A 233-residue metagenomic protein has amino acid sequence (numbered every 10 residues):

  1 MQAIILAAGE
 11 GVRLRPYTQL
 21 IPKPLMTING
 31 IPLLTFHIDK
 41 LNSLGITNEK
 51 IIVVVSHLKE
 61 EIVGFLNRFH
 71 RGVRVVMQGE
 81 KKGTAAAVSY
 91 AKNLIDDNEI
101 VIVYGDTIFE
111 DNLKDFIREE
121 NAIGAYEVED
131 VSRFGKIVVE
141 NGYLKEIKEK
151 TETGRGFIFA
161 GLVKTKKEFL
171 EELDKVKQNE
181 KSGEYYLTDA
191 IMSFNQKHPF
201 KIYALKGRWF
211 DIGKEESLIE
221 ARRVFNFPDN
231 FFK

Functional and structural regions predicted by a protein language model:
M1-Q19, P199: N-terminal nucleotide-binding beta1-loop-alpha1 segment
Q2-I5, R13, T27, I31-Y104 (+2 more regions): Conserved N-terminal catalytic core of the sugar/cofactor nucleotidyltransferase
E10, D106-T107: Active-site metal-binding loops of divalent metal-dependent hydrolases
L25, I137-V139, I202: A structural signal for short hydrophobic beta-strand segments in well-ordered beta-sheet cores
I38-D39, K59, S89, E110-E119 (+1 more regions): Short alpha-helix within the catalytic core of nucleotide-sugar-dependent glycosyltransferases
T107-E110, W209: A short, conserved beta-strand element in the Rossmann-like catalytic core that flanks the donor/metal-binding loop
D111-F134: Conserved donor-nucleotide/metal-binding helix-loop-beta segment in metal-dependent transferases, i.e., the alpha-helix
Y143-D211, E215-K233: Catalytic-core segments of class I nucleotidyltransferases/pyrophosphorylases that form NMP-activated intermediates
